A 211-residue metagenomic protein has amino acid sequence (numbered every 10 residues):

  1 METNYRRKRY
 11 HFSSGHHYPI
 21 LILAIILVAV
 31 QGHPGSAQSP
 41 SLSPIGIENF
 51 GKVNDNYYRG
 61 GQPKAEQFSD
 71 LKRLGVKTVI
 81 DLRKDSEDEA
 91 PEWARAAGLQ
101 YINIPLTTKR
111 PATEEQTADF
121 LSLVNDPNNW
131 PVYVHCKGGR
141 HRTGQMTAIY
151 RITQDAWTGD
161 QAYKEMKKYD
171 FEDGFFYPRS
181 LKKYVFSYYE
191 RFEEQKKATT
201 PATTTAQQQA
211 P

Functional and structural regions predicted by a protein language model:
E2, R6-R7, I26-Y133, Q145-P211: Cys-dependent protein tyrosine phosphatase-like superfamily
N4-L21: Bacterial N-terminal signal peptides that target proteins for export
C136: Short cysteine clusters
G139: Glycine-rich, flexible loop motifs
R142: Glycine/aspartate-rich loop-and-adjacent alpha/beta segment that forms the canonical ThDP
